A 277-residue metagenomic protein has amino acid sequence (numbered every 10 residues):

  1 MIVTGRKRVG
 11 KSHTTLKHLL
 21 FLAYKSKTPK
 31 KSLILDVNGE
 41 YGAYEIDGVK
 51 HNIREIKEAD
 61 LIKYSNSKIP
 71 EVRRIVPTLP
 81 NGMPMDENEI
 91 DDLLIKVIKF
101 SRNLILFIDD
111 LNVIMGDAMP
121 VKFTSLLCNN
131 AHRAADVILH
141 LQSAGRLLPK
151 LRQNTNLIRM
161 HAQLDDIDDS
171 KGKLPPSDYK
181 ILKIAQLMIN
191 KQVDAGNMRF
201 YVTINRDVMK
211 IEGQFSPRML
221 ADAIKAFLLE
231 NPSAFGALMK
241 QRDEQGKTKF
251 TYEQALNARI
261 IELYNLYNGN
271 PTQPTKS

Functional and structural regions predicted by a protein language model:
M1-I2, V193-S277: Conserved P-loop NTPase motor module
M1-L20, N38-Y41, P84-I181: Conserved P-loop NTPase motor cores
R8-E58: Walker A/P-loop NTP-binding active-site region of P-loop NTPases, recognizing the glycine-rich GxxxxGKT/S
P29, I69-V72, S101, N154-N156: Short, well-ordered alpha-helix to beta-strand connector turns
L33-L35, R54, I75, I138 (+1 more regions): Hydrophobic/aromatic beta-strand patches that form the interior of the parallel beta-sheet core in alpha/beta enzyme
L61-Y64, E89-V97, L187-M188: Short, charged beta->alpha transition segments
Y64-M85: Conserved P-loop NTPase mechanochemical-coupling segment
S170-M209: P-loop/Walker A phosphate-binding loop and immediately adjacent motor/lid segment at beta-alpha junctions
